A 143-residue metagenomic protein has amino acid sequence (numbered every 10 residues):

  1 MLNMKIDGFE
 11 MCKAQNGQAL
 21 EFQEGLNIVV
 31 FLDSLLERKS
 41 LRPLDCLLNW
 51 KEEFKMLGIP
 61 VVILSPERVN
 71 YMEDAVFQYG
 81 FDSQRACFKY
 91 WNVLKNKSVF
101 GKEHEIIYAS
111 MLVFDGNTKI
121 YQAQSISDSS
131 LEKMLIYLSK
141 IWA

Functional and structural regions predicted by a protein language model:
M1-E24: N-terminal "domain-start" segment that seeds a small globular fold
I6, E24-L26, G58, I107-Y108: A structure-centric signal for secondary-structure junctions around beta-strands
M11-C12, G80, V113: Hydrophobic beta-strand positions
Q18-L47: Short active-site neighborhood of thiol/selenol oxidoreductases, capturing the structured segment around
L41-Y79, C87: Structural microenvironment flanking redox-active thiols in thiol-disulfide oxidoreductases
V62, E73-I107: Short, internal strand/loop/helix patches that form the active-site neighborhood or redox-interaction surface
I106-A143: Thiol-/selenol-based redox modules, centered on thioredoxin-like and closely related oxidoreductase domains
